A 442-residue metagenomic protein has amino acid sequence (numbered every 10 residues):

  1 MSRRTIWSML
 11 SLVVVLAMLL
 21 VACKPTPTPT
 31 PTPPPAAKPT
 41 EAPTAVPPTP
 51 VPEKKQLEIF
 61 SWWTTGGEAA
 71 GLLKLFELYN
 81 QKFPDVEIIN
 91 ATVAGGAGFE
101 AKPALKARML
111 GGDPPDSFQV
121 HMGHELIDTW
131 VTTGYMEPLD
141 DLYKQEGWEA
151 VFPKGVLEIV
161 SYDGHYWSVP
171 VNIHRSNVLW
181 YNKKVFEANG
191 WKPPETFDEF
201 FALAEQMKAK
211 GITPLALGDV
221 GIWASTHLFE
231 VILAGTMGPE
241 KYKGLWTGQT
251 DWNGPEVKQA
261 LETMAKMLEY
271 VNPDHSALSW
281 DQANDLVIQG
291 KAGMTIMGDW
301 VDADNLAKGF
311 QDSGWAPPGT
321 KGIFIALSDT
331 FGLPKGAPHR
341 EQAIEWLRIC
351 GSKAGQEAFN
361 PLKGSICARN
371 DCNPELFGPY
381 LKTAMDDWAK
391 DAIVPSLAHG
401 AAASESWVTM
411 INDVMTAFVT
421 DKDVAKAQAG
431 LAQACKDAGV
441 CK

Functional and structural regions predicted by a protein language model:
S8, L20-T133, Q145-A150, P193 (+4 more regions): Conserved N-terminal structural module of periplasmic/extracytoplasmic solute-binding proteins
K38-P39, P43-V46, E187, D387 (+1 more regions): Conserved C-terminal helix/tail region of periplasmic/extracytoplasmic solute-binding proteins
V51, H121-S176, F201, L228-E230 (+2 more regions): Hinge/lid segment of periplasmic solute-binding proteins
W62, L75-F76, N80, E125 (+1 more regions): Extracytoplasmic/periplasmic substrate-binding proteins
E137-F152, D219, T236-Q259, A307-G309 (+2 more regions): Short, solvent-exposed loop/beta-turn-alpha elements that line the ligand-binding surface or hinge of extracytoplasmic
L157, Q311, N360-D413, K442: Long, aromatic- and glycine/proline-rich binding clefts that accommodate carbohydrate-like moieties
Y162-V171, N177, F201-Q249, A292: Extracytoplasmic/periplasmic solute-binding protein
A204-Q206, W246-A277: Glycine-centered hinge/linker elements that transmit conformational signals in sensory and ligand-binding systems
